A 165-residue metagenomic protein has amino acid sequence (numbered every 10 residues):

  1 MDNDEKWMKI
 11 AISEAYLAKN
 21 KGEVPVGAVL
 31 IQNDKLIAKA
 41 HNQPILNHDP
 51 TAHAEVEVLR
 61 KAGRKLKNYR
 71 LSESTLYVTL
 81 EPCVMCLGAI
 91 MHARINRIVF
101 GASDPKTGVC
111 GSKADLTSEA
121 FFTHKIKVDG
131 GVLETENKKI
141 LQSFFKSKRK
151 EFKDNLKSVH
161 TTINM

Functional and structural regions predicted by a protein language model:
M1-K21, M85-M165: Zinc-dependent deaminase
D2, V24, I45-H53, E81: Residues at secondary-structure transition points
A11, A15-A18, A28, A38 (+2 more regions): Small-residue (primarily alanine) positions within well-ordered alpha-helices, especially packing/interaction faces
G22-V26, S72: Short, basic and Ser/Thr-rich N-terminal targeting/leader segments
V26-D34: Short beta-strand scaffold segments in enzyme catalytic cores
A28, K67-N68, S118-A120: Short secondary-structure boundary/capping segments
I37-P44, K125: Short beta->alpha transition motifs characteristic of CBS
T51-A52, V56, R60-A93, R97: Helix-adjacent hinge/juxtasegments
